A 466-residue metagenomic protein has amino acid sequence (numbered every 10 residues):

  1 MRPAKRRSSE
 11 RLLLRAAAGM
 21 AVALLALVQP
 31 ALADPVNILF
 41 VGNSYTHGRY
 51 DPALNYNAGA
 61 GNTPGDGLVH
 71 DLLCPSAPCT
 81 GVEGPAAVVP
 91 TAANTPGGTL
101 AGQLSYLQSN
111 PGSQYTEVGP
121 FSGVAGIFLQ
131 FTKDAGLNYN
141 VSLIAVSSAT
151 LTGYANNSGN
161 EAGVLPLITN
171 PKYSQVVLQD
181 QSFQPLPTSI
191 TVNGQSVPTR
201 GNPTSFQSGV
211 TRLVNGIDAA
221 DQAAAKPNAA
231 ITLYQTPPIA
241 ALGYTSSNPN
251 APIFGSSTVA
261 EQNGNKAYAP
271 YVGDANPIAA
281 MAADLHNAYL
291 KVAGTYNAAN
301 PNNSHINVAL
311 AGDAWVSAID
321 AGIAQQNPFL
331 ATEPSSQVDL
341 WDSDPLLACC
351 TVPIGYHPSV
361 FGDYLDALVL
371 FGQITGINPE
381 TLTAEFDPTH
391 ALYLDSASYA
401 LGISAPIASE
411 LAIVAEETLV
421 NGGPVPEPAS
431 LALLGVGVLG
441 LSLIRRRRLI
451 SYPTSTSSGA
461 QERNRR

Functional and structural regions predicted by a protein language model:
A17-L27: Bacterial N-terminal signal peptides
V28-A33: Sec/Tat signal peptide C-region and signal peptidase I cleavage site
D34-V36, N303-H305, A318, G322-P424: Conserved catalytic region of serine esterases and O-acyltransferases that act on ester linkages in lipids
G48, A60-Q207: Conserved SGNH/GDSL esterase-like catalytic core that processes O-acyl groups on lipids and polysaccharides
Y56-V118, V192-P198, S246-P270, A321-T351 (+1 more regions): Surface-exposed intrinsically disordered loops and tails
V164-V360, G372: Alpha-helical cap/lid subdomain in secreted, periplasmic, or secretory-pathway luminal O-acyl-processing enzymes
E427-R445: A short, hydrophobic C-terminal helix/tail in secreted or cell-surface proteins
S442-R466: C-terminal membrane-anchoring or membrane-association module
